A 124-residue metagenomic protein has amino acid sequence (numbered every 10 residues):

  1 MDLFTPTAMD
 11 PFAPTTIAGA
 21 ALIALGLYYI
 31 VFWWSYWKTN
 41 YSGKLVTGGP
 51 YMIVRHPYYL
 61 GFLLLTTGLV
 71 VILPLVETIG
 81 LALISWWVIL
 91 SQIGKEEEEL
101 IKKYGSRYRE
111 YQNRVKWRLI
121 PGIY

Functional and structural regions predicted by a protein language model:
M1-T47, L64-Y124: Membrane-anchoring alpha-helices and their flanking helix-loop junctions
T47, Y51-L60: Histidine-centered phosphotransfer motif of kinases
